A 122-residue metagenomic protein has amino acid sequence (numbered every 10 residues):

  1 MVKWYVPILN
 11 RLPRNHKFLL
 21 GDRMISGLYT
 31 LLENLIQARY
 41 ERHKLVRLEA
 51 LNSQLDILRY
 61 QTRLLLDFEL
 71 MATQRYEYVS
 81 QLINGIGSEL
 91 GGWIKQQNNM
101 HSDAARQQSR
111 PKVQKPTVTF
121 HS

Functional and structural regions predicted by a protein language model:
M1-S122: Amphipathic alpha-helical assembly/interaction segments
